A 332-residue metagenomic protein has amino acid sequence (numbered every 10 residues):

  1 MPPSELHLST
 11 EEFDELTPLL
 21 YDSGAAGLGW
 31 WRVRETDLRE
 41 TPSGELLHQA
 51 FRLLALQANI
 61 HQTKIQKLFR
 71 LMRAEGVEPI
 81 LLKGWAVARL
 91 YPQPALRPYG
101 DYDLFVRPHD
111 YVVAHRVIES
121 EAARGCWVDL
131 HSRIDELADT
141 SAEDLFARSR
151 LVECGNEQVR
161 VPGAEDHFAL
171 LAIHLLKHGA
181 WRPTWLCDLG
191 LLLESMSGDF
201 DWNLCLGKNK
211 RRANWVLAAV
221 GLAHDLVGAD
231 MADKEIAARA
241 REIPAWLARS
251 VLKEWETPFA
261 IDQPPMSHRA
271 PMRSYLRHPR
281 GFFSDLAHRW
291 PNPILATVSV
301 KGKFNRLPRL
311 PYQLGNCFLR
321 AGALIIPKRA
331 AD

Functional and structural regions predicted by a protein language model:
M1-G100, V106-D332: Conserved NTP-donor binding/palm subdomain of two-metal-ion nucleotidyltransferases/polymerases, i.e., the charged
